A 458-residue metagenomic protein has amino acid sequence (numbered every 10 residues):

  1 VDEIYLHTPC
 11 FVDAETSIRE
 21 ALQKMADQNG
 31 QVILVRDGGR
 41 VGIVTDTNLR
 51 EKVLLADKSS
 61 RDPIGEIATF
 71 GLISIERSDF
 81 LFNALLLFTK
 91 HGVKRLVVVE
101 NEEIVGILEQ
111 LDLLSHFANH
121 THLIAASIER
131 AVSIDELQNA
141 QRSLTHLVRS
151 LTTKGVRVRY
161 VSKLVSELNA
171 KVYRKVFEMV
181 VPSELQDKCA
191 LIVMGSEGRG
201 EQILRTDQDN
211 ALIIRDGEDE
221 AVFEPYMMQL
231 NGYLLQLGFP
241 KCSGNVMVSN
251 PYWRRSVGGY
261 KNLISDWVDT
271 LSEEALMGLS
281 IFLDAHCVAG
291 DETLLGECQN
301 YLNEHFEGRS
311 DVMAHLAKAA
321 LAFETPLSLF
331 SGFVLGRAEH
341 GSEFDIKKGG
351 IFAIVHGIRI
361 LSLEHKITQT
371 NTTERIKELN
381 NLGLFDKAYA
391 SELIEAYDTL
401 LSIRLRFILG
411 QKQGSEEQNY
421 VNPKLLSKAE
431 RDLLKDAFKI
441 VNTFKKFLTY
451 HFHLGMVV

Functional and structural regions predicted by a protein language model:
V1-P9, N48, R61-L72, D207: Bateman (tandem CBS) regulatory domains
V1-T8, L22, R50-L55, V165: Cyclic nucleotide-binding regulatory module and flanking cytosolic helices
F11-N29, R36, S74-V93, V99: The conserved cystathionine-beta-synthase
M25-Q28, I33-N48, F88, L96-L113: A glycine-centered beta-loop-beta connector
K94-F177: N-terminal regions immediately upstream of nucleotidyltransferase
L144-T152, V161-S162, S166-K175, S183 (+5 more regions): Conserved catalytic core of two-metal-ion nucleotidyltransferases
E184-K188, T293, N300-V458: Conserved nucleotidyltransferase catalytic core and NTase-mimicking acidic/glycine-rich helix/loop elements in nucleic
R199-A221, L234, I403: Catalytic metal-binding acidic patch
